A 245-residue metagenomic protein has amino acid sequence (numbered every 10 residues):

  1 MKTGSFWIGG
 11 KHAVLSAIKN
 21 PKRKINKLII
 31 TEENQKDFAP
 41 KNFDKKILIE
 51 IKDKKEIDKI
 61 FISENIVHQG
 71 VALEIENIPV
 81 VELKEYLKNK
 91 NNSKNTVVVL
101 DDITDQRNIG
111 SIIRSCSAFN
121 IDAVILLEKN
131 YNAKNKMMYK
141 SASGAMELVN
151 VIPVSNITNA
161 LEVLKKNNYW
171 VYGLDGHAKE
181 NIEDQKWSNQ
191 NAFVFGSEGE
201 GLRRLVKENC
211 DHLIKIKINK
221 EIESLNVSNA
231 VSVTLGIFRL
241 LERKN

Functional and structural regions predicted by a protein language model:
M1-K88, L240: N-terminal positively charged helical leader segments and presequences
K2-S5, K24-L28, D122-A123, L148-N150 (+1 more regions): Short active-site oxyanion
I8, I49-K54, V149-T158, I214: Short acidic-hydrophobic, aromatic-tinged amphipathic segments that line or gate anion-handling sites
N20, N26, A118, Y139-G144 (+1 more regions): Structured adenosyl-cofactor binding patch, chiefly the S-adenosyl-L-methionine
E33, K54-E56, E128-Y131, H177 (+1 more regions): Short, ordered loop/turn segments at secondary-structure junctions
D37, Y131-M137, E200-V206: Short, glycine/polar-rich helix-capping loops at beta-to-alpha or helix-loop-helix junctions that flank or form
K90-A178: RNA substrate-binding interface of SAM-dependent RNA methyltransferases
Y172-N226: Active-site/ligand-binding-proximal alpha/beta "capping" segment
